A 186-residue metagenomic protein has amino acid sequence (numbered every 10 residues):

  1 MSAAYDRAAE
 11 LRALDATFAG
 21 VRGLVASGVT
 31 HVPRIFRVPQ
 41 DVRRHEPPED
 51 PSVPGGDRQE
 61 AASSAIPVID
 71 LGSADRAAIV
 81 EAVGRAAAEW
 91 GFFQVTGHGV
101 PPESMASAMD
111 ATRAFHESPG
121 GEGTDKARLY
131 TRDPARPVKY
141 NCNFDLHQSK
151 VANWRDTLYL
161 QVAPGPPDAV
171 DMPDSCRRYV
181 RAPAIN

Functional and structural regions predicted by a protein language model:
M1-N186: Peripheral, non-catalytic segments flanking oxidoreductase cores
